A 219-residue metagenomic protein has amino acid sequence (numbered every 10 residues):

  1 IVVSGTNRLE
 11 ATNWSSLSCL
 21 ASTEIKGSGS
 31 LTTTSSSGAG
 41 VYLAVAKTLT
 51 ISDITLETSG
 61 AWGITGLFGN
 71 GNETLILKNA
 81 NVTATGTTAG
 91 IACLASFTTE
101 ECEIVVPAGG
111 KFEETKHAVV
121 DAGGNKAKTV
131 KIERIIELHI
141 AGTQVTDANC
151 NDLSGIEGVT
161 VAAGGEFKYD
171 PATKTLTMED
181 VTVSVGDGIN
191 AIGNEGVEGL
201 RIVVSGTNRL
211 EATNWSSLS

Functional and structural regions predicted by a protein language model:
I1-S219: A composition-driven surface/loop motif
